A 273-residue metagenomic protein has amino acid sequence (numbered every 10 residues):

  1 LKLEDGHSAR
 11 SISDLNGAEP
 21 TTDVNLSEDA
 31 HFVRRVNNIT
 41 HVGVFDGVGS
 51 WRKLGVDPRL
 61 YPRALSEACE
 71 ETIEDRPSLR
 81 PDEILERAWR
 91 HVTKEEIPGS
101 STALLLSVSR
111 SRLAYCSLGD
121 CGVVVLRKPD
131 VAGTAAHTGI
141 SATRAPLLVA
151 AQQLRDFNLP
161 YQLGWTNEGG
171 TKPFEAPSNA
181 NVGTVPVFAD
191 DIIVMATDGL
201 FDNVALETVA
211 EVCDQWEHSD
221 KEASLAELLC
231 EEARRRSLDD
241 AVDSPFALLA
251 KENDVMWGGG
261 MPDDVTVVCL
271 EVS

Functional and structural regions predicted by a protein language model:
L1-S273: PP2C/PPM-type serine/threonine phosphatase catalytic domain
